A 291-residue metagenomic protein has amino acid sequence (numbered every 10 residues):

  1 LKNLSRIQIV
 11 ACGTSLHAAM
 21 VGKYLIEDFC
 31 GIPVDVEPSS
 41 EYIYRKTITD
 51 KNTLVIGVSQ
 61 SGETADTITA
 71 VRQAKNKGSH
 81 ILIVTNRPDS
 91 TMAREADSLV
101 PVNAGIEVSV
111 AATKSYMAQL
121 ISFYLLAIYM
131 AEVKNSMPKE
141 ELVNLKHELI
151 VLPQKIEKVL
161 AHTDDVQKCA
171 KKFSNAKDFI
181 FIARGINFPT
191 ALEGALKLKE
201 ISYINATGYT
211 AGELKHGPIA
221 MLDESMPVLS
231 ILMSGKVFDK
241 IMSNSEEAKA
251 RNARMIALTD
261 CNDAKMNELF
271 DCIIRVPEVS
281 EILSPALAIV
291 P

Functional and structural regions predicted by a protein language model:
L1-Q8, P88, S98-P227: Active-site phosphate/pyrophosphate-binding segments
S5-V151, I231-V279: Glycine-rich phosphate-binding loops that contact phosphosugars or nucleotide phosphates
K46, P218-I219, P285: Short, solvent-exposed polar/charged micro-motifs at secondary-structure junctions
V276-V279, L283-P291: Short, intrinsically disordered, charge-balanced linker/junction segments flanking boundaries in proteins
